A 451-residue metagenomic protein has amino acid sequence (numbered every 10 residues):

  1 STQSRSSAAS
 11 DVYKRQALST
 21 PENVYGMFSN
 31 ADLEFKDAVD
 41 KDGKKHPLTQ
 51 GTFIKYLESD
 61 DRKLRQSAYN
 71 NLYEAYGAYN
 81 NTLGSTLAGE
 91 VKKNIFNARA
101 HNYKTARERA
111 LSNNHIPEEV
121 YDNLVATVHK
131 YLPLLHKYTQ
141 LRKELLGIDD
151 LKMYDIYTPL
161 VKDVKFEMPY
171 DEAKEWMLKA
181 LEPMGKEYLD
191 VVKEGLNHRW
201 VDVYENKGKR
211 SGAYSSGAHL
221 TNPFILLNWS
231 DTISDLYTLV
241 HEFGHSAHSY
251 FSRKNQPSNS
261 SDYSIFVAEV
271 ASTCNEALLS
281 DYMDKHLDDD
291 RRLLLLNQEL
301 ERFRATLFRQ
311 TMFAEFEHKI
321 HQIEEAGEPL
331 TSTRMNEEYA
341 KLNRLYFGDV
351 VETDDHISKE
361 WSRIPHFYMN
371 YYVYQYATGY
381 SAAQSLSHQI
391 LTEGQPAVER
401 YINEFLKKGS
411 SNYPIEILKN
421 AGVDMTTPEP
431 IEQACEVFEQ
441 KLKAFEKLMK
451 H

Functional and structural regions predicted by a protein language model:
S1, S7-E119, N123, T127-K130 (+3 more regions): His/Asp/Glu-rich acidic catalytic environments and adjacent acidic regulatory segments
R107-E108, N113-E187: A metal-dependent hydrolase signature that marks the N-terminal structural subdomain at the beginning of catalytic folds
H115, E144-Y154, L239, A247 (+5 more regions): C-terminal, non-catalytic "cap/extension" segments appended to globular domains
V161-H219, T232-I233: Auxiliary, metal-adjacent structural segments of Zn-dependent hydrolase domains
N197-I225, R344, G348-M369: Flexible, glycine/threonine-enriched loop-and-boundary segments that flank and lead into catalytic domains of large
L220, F224-L239: Short pre-active-site segment immediately N-terminal to the catalytic Zn-binding motif
F243, V267-S280, G379: An active-site-proximal "capping" alpha-helix that borders the catalytic cofactor pocket
S249-T273: Post-HEXXH active-site segment of zinc metalloproteases
